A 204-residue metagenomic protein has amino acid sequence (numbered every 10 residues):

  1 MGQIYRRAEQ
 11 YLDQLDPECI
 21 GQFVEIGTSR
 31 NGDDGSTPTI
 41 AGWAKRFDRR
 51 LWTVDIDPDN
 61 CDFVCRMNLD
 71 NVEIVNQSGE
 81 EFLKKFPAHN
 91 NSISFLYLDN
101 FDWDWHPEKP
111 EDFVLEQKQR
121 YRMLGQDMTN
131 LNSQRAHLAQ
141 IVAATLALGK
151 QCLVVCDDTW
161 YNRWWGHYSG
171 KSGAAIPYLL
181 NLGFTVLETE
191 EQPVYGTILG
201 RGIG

Functional and structural regions predicted by a protein language model:
M1-G204: A short alpha-helical cap/connector motif
